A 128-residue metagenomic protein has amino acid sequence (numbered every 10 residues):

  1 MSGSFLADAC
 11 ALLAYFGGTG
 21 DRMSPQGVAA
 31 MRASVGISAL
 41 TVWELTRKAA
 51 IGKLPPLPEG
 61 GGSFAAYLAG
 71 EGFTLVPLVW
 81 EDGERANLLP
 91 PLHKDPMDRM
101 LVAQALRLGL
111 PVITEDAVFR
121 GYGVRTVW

Functional and structural regions predicted by a protein language model:
M1-S38, I51-A66, L108, A117 (+1 more regions): Short, well-structured N-terminal submotif of metal-dependent ribonuclease cores
L57-G62, A69-E115: Active-site neighborhoods of divalent-metal-dependent phosphate/nucleic-acid chemistry enzymes
G123-W128: Active-site regions of enzymes building and remodeling cell-envelope glycoconjugates
